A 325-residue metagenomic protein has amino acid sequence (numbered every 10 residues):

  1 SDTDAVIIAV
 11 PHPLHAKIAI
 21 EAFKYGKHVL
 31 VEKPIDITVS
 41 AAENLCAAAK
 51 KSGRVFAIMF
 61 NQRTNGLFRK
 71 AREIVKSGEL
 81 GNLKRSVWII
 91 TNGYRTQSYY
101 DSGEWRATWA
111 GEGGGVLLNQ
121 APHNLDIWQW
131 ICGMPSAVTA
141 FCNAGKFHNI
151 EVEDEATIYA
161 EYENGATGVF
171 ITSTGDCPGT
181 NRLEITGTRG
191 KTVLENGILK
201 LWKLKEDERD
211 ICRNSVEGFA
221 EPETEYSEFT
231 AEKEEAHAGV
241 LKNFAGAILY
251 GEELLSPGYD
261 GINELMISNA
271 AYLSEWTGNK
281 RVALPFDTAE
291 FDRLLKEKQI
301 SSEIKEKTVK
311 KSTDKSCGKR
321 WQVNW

Functional and structural regions predicted by a protein language model:
A5, P11-R63, G78: Beta-strand-loop-alpha-helix segment that lines the small-molecule cofactor/substrate pocket of alpha/beta enzymes
A9-V10, I90: Glycine-rich, N-terminal phosphate-binding loop of Rossmann-like dinucleotide-binding domains
I18, L45, A71, A270-A271: Aromatic/hydrophobic pocket-lining residues that form π-stacking "cages" and hydrophobic walls in ligand
Q62-I150, G278: Predominantly a Rossmann-like dinucleotide-binding segment in NAD(P)-dependent oxidoreductases
P122, F147, I171-G179: Glycine-rich phosphate/pyrophosphate-binding beta-alpha loops
S136-A137, F147, A156-T157, Y162-T167 (+1 more regions): Glycine-rich, aromatic-lined ligand/substrate-binding cores of catalytic and carbohydrate-binding domains
T157, E184-Y259, K280-A283, F291-W325: C-terminal glycine/acidic-rich active-site capping loop/insertion
